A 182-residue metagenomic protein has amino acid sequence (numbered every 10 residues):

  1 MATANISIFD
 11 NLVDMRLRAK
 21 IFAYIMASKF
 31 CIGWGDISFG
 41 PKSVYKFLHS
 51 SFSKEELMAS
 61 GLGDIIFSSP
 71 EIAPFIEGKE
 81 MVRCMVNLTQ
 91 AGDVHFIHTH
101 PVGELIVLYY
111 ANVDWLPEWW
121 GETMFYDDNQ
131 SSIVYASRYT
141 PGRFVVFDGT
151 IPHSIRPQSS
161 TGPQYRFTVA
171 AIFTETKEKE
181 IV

Functional and structural regions predicted by a protein language model:
M1-E77: Non-heme Fe(II)/2-oxoglutarate
F67, E71-V182: Catalytic core of non-heme Fe(II) oxygenases with the double-stranded beta-helix
